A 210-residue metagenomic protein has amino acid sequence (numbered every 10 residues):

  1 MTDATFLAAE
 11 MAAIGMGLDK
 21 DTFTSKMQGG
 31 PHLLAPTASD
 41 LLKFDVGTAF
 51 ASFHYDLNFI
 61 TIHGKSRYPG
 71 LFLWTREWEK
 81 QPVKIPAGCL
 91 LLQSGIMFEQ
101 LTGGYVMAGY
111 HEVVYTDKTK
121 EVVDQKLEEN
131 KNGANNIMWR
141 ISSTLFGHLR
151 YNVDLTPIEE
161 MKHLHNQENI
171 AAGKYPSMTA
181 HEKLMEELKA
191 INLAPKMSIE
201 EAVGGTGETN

Functional and structural regions predicted by a protein language model:
T2-N210: C-terminal flanking tails of non-heme Fe-dependent oxygenases
